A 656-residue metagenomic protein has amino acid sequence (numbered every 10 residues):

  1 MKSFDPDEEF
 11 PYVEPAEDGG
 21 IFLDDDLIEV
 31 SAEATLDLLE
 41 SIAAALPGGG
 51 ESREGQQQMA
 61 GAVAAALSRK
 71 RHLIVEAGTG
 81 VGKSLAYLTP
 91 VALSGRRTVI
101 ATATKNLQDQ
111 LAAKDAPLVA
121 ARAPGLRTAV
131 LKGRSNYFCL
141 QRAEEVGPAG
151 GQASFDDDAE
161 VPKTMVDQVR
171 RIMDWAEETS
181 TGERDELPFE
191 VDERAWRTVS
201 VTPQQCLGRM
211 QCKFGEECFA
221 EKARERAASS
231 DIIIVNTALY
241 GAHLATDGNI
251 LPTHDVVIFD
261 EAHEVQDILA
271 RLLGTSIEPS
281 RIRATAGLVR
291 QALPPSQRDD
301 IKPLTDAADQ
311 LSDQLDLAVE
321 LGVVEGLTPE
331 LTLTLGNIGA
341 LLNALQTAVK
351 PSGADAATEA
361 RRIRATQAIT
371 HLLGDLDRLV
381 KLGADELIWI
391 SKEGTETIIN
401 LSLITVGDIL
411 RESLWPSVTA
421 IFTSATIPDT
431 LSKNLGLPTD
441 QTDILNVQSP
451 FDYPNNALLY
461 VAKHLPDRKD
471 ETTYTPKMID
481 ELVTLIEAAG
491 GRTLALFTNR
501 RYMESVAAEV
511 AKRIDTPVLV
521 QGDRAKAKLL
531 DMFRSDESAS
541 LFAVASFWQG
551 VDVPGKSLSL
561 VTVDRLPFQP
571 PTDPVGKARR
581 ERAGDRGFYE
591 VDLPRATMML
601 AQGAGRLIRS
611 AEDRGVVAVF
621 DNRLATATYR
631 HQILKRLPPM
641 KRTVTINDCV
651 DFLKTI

Functional and structural regions predicted by a protein language model:
K2-A43, R96-D231, L321-V324, N343-P351 (+2 more regions): A substrate-engagement module of RecA-like helicase motors
D24-I74: Conserved pre-motif I regulatory segment
S68-Y87: Walker A/P-loop
L93, D109, A113, P117 (+4 more regions): Signature of the SF2 helicase/ATPase Hel1-core->accessory helical subdomain module
T98-T104, F422, G491-T498, A618-F620: Conserved RecA-like ASCE P-loop NTPase motor core of nucleic-acid helicases/translocases
R197-D231, L244-G248, A348-L465, T473-D480 (+3 more regions): A contiguous, basic/glycine-rich beta-loop/short-helix subdomain that forms a polymer-engagement track
A462-T473, D523-A625: Conserved RecA-like P-loop NTPase helicase motor core
T498-G522: Conserved helicase motor "Helicase C" RecA-like lobe of SF1/SF2 P-loop NTPases
